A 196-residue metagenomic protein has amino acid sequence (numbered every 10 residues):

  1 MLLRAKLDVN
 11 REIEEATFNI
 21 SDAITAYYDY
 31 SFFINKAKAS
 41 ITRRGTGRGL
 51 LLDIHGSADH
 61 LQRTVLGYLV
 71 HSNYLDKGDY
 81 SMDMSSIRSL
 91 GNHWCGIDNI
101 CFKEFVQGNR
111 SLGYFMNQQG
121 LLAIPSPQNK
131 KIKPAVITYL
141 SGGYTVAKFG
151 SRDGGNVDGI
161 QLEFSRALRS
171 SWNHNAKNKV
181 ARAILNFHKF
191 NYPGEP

Functional and structural regions predicted by a protein language model:
M1-P196: N-terminal catalytic or cofactor-binding beta/alpha core of small enzyme domains
